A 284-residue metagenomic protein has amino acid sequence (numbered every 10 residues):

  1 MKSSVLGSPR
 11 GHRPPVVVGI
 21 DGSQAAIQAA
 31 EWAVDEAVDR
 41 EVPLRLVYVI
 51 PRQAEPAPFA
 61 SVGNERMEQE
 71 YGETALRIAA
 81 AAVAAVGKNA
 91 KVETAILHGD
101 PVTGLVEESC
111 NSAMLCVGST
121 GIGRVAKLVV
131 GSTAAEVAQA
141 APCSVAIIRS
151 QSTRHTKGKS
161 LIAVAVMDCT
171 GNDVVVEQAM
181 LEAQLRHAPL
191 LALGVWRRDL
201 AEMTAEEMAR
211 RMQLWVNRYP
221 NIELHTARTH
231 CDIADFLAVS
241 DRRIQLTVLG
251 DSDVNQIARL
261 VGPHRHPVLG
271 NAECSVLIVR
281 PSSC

Functional and structural regions predicted by a protein language model:
K2-V62, S160-M203, M212-A227, L246 (+1 more regions): Small/aliphatic-rich secondary-structure junction motif
N64-T74: A short acidic, glycine-rich active-site loop that binds or catalyzes chemistry on phosphate/adenosine moieties
I96-T103, T229-I233: Charged docking surfaces used in two-component/phosphorelay signaling
S112, A141, I244, A272: An anion/phosphate-binding loop that grips the pyrophosphate of nucleotide cofactors and donors
C116-S119, V145-Q151, V276-R280: Short beta-strand elements of ligand-binding domains
V117-E136, T226, L246-A272, S282-C284: Glycine-rich, Arg-bearing micro-motifs that act as flexible, cationic patches
T133-R154: Short, structured interface segments
R211-Q213, H230-D241: A short, acidic, amphipathic alpha-helical segment used as a generic capping/interface helix at domain edges
